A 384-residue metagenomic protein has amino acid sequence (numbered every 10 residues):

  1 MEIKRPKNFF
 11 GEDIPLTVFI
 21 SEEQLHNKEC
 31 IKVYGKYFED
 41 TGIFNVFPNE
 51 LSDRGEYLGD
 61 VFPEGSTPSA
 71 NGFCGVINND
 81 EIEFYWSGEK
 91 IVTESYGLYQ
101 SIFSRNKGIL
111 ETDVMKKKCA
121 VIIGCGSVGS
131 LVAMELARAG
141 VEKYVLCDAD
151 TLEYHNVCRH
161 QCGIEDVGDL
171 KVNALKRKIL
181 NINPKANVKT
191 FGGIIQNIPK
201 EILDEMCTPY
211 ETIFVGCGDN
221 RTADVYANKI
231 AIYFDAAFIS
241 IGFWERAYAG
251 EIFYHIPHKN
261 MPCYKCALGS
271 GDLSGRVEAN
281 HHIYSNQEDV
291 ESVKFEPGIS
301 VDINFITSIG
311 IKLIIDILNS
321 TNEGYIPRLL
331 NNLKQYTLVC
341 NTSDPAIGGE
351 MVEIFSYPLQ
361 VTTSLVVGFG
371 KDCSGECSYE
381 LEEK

Functional and structural regions predicted by a protein language model:
M1-K90, M206-I213, C217-K384: Glycine-rich phosphate/adenylate-binding loop
K32-V46, A133, D148-Q161: Beta1-alpha1 glycine-rich phosphate/pyrophosphate-binding loop at the start of Rossmann-like nucleotide-binding domains
V92-A120: A short, basic/flexible loop-to-alpha-helix module at the beginning of a structural domain
L110-E153: Glycine-rich adenosine-cofactor-binding loop
I123, C147-A149, F191, G216-C217 (+1 more regions): Generic beta-strand/beta-sheet core signal
A149-K185: Glycine-rich phosphate-binding loop and adjoining beta1-alpha1-beta2 segment of Rossmann-like nucleotide-binding folds
E153-Y154, N197-K200, Y248-G250, L273: Generic structural signal for helix capping and beta-alpha/helix-loop junctions
K176-T212, C217-R221: A structured beta-alpha segment of the ubiquitous adenosine-cofactor-binding alpha/beta core
